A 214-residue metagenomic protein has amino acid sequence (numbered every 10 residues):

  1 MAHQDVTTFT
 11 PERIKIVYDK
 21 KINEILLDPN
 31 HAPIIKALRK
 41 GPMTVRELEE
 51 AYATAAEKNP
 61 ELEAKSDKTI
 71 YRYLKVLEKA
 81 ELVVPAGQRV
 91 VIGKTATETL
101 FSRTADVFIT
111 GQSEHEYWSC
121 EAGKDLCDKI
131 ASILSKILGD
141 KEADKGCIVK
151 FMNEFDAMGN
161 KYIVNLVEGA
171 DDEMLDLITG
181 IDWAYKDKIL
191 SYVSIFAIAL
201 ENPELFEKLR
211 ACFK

Functional and structural regions predicted by a protein language model:
M1-T7, Y117-K214: Long, low-complexity, charge-rich intrinsically disordered regions
A2-A37, G41: Short alpha-helical segments that sit at the start of domains
L27, Q88-Q112: Short, cationic-aromatic polyanion-contact patches
A37-E47, E57: Short capping segments at the starts of secondary-structure elements
E47-A53, L77: A short acidic, leucine-rich amphipathic alpha-helix
S66-I70: Short coil turns linking two alpha-helices in DNA-binding domains
Y71-K75: Short, hydrophobic-biased segments on the C-terminal half of alpha helices that form "recognition helices"
E78-R89: A short, conserved structural fragment
